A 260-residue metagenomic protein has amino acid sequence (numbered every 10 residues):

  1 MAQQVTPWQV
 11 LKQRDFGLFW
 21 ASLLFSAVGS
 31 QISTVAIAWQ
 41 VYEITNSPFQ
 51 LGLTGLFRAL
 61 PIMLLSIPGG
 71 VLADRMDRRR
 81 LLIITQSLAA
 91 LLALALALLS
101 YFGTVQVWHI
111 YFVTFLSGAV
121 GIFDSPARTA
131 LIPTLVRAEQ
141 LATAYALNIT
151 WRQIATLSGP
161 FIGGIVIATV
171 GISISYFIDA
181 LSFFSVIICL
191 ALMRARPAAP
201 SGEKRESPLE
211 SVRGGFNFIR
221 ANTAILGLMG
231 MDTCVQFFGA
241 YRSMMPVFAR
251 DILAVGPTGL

Functional and structural regions predicted by a protein language model:
M1-L260: Alpha-helical transmembrane-bundle signature of multi-pass membrane transport and export proteins
